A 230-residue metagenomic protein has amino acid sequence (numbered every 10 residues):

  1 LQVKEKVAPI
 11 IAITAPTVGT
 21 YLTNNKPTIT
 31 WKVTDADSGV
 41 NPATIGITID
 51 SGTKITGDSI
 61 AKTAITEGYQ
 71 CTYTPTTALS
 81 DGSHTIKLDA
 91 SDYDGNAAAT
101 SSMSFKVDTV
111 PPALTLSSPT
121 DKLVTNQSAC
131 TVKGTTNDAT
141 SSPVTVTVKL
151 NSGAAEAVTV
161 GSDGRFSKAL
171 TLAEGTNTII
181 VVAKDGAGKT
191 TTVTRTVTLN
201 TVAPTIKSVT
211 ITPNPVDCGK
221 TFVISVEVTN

Functional and structural regions predicted by a protein language model:
L1-A12, S102-P112, R195-P204: Flexible, low-complexity linkers/stalks enriched in Thr/Pro that connect modular domains
G19-N25, D121-S128, N214-K220: Short, solvent-exposed loop/linker segments at the N-terminal edge of repeated beta-sheet extracellular domains
I29-D35, V132-T136, I224-N230: Aromatic/hydrophobic beta-strand junction motif of beta-rich domains
D35-S51, N137-L150, N230: Solvent-exposed loop/turn segments flanking beta-strands in beta-repeat/beta-sandwich domains
Y69-Y73, G164-K168: Short strand-edge motifs at loop-to-beta-strand transitions and within beta-strands of extracellular beta-rich domains
T76-S83, A169-T176: Surface-exposed, short loops/turns at beta-strand junctions within beta-sandwich domains
